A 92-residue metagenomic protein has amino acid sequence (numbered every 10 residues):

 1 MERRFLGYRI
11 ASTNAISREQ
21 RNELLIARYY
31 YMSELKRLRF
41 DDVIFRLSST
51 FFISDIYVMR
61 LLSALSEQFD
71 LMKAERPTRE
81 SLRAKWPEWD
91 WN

Functional and structural regions predicted by a protein language model:
M1-L24, W86-D90: Basic, amphipathic alpha-helix used for nucleic-acid engagement in HTH/winged-helix/SANT-Myb modules and analogous
F5, R60-A64, N92: Short alpha-helical elements
T13-S17, L35, T50: Conserved aromatic-histidine-acidic binding/catalytic patches
R18-D42: Short, amphipathic alpha-helical "recognition" segments used to contact nucleic acids or chromatin
V43-F52: Short alpha-helical "recognition helix" segments of helix-turn-helix
I53-P77: Major-groove recognition helix of helix-turn-helix-like DNA-binding domains
Q68-N92: Short Lys/Arg-enriched helix C-cap and helix-to-coil transition segments that create basic nucleic-acid-contact patches
